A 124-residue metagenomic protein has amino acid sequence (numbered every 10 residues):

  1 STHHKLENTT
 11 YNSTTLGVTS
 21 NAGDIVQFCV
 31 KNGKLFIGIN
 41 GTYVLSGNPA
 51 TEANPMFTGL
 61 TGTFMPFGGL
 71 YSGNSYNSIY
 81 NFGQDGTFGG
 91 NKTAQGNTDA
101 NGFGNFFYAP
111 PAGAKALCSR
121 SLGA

Functional and structural regions predicted by a protein language model:
S1-A124: PRY/SPRY (B30.2) beta-sandwich protein-interaction domains and their adjacent Ser/Pro/Gly-rich low-complexity linkers
